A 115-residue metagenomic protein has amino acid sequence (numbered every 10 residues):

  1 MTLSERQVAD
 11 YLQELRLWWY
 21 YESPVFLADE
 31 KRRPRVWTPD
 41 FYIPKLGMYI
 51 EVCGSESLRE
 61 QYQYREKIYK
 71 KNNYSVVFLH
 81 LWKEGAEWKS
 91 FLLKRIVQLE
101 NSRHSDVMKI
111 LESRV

Functional and structural regions predicted by a protein language model:
M1-V115: Nucleic-acid endo/exonuclease domains
